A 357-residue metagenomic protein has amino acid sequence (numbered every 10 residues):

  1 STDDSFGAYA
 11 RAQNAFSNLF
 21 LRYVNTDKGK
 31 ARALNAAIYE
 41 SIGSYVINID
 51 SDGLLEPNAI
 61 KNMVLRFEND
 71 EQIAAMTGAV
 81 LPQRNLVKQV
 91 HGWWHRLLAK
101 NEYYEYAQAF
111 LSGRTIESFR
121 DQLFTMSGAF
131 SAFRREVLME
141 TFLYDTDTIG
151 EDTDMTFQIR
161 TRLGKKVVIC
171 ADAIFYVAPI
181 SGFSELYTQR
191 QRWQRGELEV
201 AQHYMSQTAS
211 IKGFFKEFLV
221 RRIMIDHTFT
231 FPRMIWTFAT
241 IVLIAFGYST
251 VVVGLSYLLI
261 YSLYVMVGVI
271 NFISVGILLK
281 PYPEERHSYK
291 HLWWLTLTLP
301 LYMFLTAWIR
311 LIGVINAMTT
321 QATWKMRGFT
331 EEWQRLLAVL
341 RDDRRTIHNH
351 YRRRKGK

Functional and structural regions predicted by a protein language model:
S1-A8, T26-K28: A conserved acidic beta->alpha catalytic loop
A15-S17, R22-Y23, A31-A33, G43 (+4 more regions): Long helical/loop segments within the catalytic core of UDP-sugar-dependent glycosyltransferases, especially the large
V46: Short aromatic/hydrophobic "clamp" motif used to bind/position activated sugar donors
D50-L54: The conserved acidic donor/metal-binding loop of glycosyltransferases
E105-F110, Y187-T208, N271-G276, I312-V314: Catalytic core of nucleotide-sugar-dependent glycosyltransferases
D147, F157-F175: Catalytic donor-sugar/metal-binding loop of nucleotide-sugar-dependent glycosyltransferases
A178-R195, M326-R327: Nucleotide-sugar-dependent glycosyltransferase catalytic core
S206-L219, L243-K357: Juxtamembrane C-terminal module of membrane proteins
